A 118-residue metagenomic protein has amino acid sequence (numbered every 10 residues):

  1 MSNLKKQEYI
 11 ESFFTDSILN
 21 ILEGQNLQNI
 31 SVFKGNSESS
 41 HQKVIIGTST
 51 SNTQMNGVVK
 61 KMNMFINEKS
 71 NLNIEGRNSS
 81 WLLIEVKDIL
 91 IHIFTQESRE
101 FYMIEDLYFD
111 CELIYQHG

Functional and structural regions predicted by a protein language model:
M1-H41, T50-L82, E97, L107-G118: Polybasic/polar functional segments that serve as interface/processing modules
I46-S49, F94: Short hydrophobic/aromatic beta-strand micro-patches that form the beta-sheet surface supporting nucleotide- or nucleic
I84-K87: Active-site beta-strand termini and strand-to-loop segments that position acidic
I89-L90, Q96: C-terminal edge-of-domain segments
E100-M103: Switch/connector loops and helix/strand junctions flanking conserved nucleotide-binding motifs in nucleotide-processing
